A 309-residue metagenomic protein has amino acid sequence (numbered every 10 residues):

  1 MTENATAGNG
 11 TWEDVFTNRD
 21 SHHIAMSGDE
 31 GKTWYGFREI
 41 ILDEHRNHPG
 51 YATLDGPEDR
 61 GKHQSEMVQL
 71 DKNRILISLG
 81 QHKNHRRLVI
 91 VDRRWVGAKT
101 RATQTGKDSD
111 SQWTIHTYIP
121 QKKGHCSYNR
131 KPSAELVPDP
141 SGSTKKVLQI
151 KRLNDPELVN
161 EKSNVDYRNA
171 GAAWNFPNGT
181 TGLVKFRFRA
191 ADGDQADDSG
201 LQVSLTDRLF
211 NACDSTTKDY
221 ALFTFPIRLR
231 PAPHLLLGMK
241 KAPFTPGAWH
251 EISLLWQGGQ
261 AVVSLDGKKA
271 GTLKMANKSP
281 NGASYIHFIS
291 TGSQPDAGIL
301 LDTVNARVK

Functional and structural regions predicted by a protein language model:
M1-I115, I119-P138, N154-P156, R228-P231 (+1 more regions): Asp-box/BNR beta-propeller blade signature and adjacent active/binding-site loops in extracellular glycan-interacting
V91, K107, I252-L254, D302-A306: Extracellular beta-strand elements of beta-rich domains used for carbohydrate recognition/degradation or cell-matrix
T144, I150-A232: Secretory/extracellular carbohydrate-interaction modules and structurally similar beta-sandwich "look-alikes"
A170-P177, G238-F244, I289-T291: Beta-strand-rich interaction surfaces with strong enrichment in secreted/lumenal proteins
A190-A196, G258-A261, Q294-P295: Extended, low-complexity, turn-rich repeat/linker tracts enriched in Gly/Pro/Ser/Thr and Asp/Glu that occur
A248-V262: Localized edge beta-strand/strand-to-loop motifs within extracellular or lumenal beta-rich domains
S264-K269: Short strand-turn-strand beta-turns centered on an Asx-Gly dipeptide
L273-A306: Flexible glycan-contacting loops in extracellular carbohydrate-active proteins
